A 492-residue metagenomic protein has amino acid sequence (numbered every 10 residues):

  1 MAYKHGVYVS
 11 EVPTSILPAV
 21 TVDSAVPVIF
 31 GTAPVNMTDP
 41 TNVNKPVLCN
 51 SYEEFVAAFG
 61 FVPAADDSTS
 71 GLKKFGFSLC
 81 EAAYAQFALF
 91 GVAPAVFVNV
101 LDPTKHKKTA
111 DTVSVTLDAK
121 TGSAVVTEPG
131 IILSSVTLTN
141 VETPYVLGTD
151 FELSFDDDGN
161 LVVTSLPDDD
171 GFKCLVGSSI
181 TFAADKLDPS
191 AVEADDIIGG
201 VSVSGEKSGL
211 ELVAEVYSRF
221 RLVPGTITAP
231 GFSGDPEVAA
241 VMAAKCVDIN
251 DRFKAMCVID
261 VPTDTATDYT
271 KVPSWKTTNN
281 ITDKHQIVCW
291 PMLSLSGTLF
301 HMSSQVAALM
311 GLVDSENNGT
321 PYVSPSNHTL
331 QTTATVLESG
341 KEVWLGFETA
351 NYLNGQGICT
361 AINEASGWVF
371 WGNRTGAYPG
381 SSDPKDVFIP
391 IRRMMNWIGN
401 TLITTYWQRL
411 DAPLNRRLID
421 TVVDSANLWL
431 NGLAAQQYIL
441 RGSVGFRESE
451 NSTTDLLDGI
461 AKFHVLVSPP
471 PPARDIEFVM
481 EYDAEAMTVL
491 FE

Functional and structural regions predicted by a protein language model:
M1-K108, V141-E142, C174, D196-T405 (+1 more regions): A glycine- and small-residue-enriched flexible loop/hinge signal that marks low-structured segments
N42-V47, G122-S123, G148-D150, G177: Glycine-centered loop/turn motifs
A95, A183-S202, I439-E492: Compositionally biased, low-complexity/repeat regions
V100-D156, K186-D188: Extended beta-strand solenoid/passenger and fiber regions
T116-T121, T149-V162, P262-T265, I281 (+2 more regions): Short, ordered beta-strand-loop transition motifs
T137-D196: Surface-exposed interaction regions enriched in Ser/Thr/Asp/Glu that occur as long low-complexity tracts or repetitive
V387-S449: Acidic, low-complexity glycine/serine/threonine-rich segments
